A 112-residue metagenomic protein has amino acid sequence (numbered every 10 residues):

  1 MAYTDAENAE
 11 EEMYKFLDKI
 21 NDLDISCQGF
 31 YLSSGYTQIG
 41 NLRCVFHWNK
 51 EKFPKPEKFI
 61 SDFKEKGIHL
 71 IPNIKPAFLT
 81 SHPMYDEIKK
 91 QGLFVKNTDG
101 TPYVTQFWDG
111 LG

Functional and structural regions predicted by a protein language model:
M1-G112: Aromatic-lined carbohydrate-binding/catalytic grooves of carbohydrate-active enzymes
